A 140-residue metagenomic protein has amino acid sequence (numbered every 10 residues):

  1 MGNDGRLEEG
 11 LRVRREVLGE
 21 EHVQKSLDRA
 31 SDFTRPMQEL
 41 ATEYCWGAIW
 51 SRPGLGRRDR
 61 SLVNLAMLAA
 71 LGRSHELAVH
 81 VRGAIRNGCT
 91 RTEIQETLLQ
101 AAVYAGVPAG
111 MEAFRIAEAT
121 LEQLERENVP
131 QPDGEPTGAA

Functional and structural regions predicted by a protein language model:
M1-R58, R86, E112-A140: Acidic, glycine/proline-rich low-complexity segments that act as flexible tails and inter-domain linkers
V17-E20, S74, G88, Y104: Residues at alpha-helix boundaries and the short loops/turns that link adjacent helices
M37, D59, E76-H80: Amphipathic alpha-helical interface surfaces
A41-C45, L62-A69, T97-A102, A113: Short alpha-helical scaffolding segments that buttress acidic/His motifs in well-ordered protein cores
L65, A70-E96: Mid-chain, well-packed structural core segment of small domains
R82, L99-V103, E118: Short amphipathic alpha-helical surface patches that mediate protein-protein
V107-P108: Substrate/cofactor-recognition hotspot
